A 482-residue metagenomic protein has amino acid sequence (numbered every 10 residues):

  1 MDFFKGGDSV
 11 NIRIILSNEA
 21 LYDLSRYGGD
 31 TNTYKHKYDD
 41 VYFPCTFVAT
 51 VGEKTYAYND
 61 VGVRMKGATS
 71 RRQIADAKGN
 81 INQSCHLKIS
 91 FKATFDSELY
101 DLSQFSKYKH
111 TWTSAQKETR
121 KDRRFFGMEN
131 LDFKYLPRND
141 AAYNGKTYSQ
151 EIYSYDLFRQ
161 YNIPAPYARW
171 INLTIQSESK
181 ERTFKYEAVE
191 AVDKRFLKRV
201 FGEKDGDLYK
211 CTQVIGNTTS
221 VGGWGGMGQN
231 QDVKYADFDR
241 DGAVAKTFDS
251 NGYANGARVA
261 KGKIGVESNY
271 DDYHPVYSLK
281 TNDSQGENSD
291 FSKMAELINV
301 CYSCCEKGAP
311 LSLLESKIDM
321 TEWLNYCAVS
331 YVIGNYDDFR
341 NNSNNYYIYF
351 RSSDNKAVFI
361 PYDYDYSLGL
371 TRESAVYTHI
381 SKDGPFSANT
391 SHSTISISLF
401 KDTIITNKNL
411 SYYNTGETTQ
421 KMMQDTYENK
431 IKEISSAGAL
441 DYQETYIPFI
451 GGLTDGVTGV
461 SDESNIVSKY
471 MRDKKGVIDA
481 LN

Functional and structural regions predicted by a protein language model:
M1-A68, E444-N482: Regulatory N- and C-terminal appendages and interdomain linkers associated with kinase/kinase-like NTP transferase
A20-L24, Y273-N341, N345-I348, S353-N482: Middle-to-C-terminal accessory/interaction subdomains
L24-Y27, N59, Q73-K78, S103-S106 (+6 more regions): Short, solvent-exposed loop/turn and secondary-structure capping segments
F47-A141: Conserved oxyanion/phosphate-binding beta-strand-loop segments in alpha/beta enzyme cores
I89-T94, G127-Y135, Y148, D156 (+8 more regions): Structural recognition of the beta-strand scaffold that forms the well-ordered cores of secreted hydrolase catalytic
S97-Y100, W112-D140, Y161-P166, K180-A328 (+3 more regions): Internal "kinase-insert"/substrate-recognition segments embedded within catalytic cores of ATP-dependent enzymes
A142-P164: A conserved alpha-helical element in kinase catalytic cores
Y161-T174, F339: Short, well-structured beta-strand/strand-turn elements
